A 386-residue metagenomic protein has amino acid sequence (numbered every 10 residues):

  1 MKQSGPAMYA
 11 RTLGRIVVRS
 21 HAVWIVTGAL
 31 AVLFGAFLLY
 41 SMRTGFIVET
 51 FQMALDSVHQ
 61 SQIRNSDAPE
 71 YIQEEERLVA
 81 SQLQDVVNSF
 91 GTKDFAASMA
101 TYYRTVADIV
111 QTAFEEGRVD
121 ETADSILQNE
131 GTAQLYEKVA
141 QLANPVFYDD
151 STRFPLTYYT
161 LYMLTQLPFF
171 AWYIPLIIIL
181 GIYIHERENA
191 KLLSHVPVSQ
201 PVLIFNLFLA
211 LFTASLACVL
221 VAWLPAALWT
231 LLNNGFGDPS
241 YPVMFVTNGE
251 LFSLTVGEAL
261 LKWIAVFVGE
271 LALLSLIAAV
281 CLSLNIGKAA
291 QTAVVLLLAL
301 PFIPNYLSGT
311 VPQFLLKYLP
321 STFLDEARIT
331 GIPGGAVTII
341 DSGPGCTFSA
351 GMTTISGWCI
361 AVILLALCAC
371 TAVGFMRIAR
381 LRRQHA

Functional and structural regions predicted by a protein language model:
M1-V26: Aromatic- and glycine-rich beta-strand/loop motifs that create alpha-glucan
A22-L38, L274, G331-A386: Alpha-helical transmembrane segments of multi-pass membrane transporters/translocases
L30-F34, L211, L297-P301: Residue-level recognition of pore/gate-forming positions within transmembrane alpha-helices of multi-pass
L33-S61, K138-I184, F205-S283, T338-G357: Secretory targeting signals
S41, L282-L319: Transmembrane helix segments
H59-L156: Long, solvent-exposed extracytoplasmic domains/loops
S194-P201: Short helix-to-coil transition segments within interhelical loops that connect adjacent transmembrane helices
P312-G343: Short hydrophobic, aromatic-rich alpha-helical segments embedded in or entering the lipid bilayer of multi-pass
